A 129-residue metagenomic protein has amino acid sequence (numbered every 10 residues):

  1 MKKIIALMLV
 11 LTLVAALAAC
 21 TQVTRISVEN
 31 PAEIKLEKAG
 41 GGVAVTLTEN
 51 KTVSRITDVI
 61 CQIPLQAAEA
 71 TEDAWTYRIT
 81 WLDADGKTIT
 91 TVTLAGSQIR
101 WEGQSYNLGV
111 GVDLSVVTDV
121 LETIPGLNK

Functional and structural regions predicted by a protein language model:
M1-A19: Sec-dependent bacterial lipoprotein signal peptides
C20-K129: Function-determining sites in protein domains
